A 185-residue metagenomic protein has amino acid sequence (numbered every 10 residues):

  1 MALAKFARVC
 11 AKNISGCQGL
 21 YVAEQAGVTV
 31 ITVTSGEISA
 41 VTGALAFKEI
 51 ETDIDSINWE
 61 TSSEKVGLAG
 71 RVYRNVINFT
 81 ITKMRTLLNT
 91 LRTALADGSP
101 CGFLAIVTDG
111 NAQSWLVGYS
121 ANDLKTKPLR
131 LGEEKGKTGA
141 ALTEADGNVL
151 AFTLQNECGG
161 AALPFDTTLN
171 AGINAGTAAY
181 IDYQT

Functional and structural regions predicted by a protein language model:
A2-N78, T126-E144: Solvent-exposed edge beta-strands and adjacent loop segments that serve as assembly or binding interfaces
G27, I38, M84-T86, A112 (+2 more regions): Generic "edge-of-domain/loop-turn" microfeature
E64-N89, A145-G160: Oligomerization/assembly interface segments of phage tail-like spikes and tubes
L68-G70, A94-D97, V107, L142-D146: A general structural signal for short secondary-structure junctions and capping/turn motifs
R92-A94, T168-L169: Composition- and surface-driven signal marking solvent-exposed, interaction-prone regions in large proteins
T93-A121: Short, acidic/charged, Gly/Pro-enriched secondary-structure junctions
L124-T185: Mixed-charge, glycine-accented linear interaction segment located at domain edges/termini
